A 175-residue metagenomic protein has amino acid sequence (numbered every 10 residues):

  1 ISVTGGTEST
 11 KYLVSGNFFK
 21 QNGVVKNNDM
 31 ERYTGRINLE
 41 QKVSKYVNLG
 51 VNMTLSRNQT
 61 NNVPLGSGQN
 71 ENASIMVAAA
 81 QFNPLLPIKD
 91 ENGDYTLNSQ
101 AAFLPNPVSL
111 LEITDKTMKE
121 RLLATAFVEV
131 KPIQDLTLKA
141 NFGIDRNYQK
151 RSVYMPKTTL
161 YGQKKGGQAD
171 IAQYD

Functional and structural regions predicted by a protein language model:
I1, G23-N28, T34, N38-R121 (+1 more regions): Surface-exposed loop/interface segments of Gram-negative outer-membrane beta-barrel transport/assembly proteins
S2-T4, S15, N38, T125-F127 (+1 more regions): Outer-membrane beta-barrel architecture
G5-S9, F18: A generic beta-sheet turn/junction motif
T7-E8, S44, K131-I133: Outer-membrane beta-barrel channels and translocator barrels
L13-S15, G50: Periplasmic plug
G16-N22: Transmembrane beta-strand segments that form the barrel wall of outer-membrane beta-barrel proteins
E120-L123, I133: C-terminal intrinsically disordered extensions
L136: An active-site-proximal structural segment forming one wall of the substrate-binding cleft that immediately precedes
